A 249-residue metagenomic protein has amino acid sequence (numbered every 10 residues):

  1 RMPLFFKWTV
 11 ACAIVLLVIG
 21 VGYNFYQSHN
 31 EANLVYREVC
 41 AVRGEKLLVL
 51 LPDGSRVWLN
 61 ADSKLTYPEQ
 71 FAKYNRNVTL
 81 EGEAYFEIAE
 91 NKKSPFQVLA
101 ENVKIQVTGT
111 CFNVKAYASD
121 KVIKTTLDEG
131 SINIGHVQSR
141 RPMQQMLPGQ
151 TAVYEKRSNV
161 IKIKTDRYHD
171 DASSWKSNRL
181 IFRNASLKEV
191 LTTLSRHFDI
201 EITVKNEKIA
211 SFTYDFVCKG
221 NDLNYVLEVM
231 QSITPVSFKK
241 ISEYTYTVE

Functional and structural regions predicted by a protein language model:
P3-E249: A residue-level detector for the "anchor" residue at the start of short, highly conserved motifs
